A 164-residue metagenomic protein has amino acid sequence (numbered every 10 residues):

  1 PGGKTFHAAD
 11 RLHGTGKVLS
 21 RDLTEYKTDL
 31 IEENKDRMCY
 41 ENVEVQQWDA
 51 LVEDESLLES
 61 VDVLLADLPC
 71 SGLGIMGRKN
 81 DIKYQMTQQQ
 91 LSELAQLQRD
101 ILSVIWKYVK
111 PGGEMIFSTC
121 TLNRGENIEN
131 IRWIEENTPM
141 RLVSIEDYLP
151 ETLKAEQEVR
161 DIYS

Functional and structural regions predicted by a protein language model:
P1-S164: S-adenosylmethionine
